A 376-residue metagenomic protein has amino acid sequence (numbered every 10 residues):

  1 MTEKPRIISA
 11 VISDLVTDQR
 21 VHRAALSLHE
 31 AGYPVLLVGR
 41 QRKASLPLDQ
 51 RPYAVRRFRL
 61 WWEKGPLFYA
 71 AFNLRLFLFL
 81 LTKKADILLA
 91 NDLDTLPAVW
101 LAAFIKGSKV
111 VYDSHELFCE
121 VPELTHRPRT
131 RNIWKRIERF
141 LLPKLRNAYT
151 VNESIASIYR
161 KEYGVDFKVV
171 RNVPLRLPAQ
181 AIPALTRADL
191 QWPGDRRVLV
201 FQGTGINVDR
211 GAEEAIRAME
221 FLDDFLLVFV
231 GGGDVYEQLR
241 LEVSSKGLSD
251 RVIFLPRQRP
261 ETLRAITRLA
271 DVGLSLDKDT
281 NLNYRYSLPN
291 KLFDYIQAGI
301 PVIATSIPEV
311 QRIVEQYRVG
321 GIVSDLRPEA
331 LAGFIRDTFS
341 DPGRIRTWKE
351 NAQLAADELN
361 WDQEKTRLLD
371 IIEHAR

Functional and structural regions predicted by a protein language model:
I7-A10, P193-E220, V228, K349: Conserved donor-binding/catalytic core segment of Leloir-type glycosyltransferases
G39, R56, K135-L185, D189-W192 (+1 more regions): Donor nucleotide-sugar binding/catalytic pocket of nucleotide-sugar-dependent glycosyltransferases
L67-A71, S108-K109, F118-L141, V208: Nucleotide-sugar donor phosphate/pyrophosphate-binding loop at the beta->alpha transition of glycosyltransferases
L74-T82, L101-I105, R129-T150, E162: Membrane-proximal helix-turn-helix segments that form the acceptor-binding/catalytic region of lipid-linked
E237-A265, V272: Nucleotide-activated donor-binding/catalytic signature segment of Leloir-type glycosyltransferases, i.e., the conserved
V272-S275, D294-A304: Short hydrophobic beta-strand element within catalytic cores of glycosyltransferases and related nucleotide-activated
Y317, G321-P328, D337-G343: Conserved acidic donor-binding segment of nucleotide-sugar-dependent glycosyltransferases
A330, D337, R344-E358: A short, well-ordered alpha-helix in the C-terminal region of glycosyltransferases
